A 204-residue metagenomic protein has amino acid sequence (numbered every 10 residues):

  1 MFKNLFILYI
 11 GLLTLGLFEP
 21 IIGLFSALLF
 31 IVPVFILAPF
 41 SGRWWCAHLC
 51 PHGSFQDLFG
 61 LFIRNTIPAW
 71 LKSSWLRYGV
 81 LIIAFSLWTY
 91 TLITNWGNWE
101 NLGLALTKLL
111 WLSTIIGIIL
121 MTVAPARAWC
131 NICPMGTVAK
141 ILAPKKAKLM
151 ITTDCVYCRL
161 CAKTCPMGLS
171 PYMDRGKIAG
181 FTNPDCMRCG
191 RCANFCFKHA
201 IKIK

Functional and structural regions predicted by a protein language model:
M1-G176, T182-M187, R191-K204: Non-ligating segments of multi-cofactor redox enzymes
